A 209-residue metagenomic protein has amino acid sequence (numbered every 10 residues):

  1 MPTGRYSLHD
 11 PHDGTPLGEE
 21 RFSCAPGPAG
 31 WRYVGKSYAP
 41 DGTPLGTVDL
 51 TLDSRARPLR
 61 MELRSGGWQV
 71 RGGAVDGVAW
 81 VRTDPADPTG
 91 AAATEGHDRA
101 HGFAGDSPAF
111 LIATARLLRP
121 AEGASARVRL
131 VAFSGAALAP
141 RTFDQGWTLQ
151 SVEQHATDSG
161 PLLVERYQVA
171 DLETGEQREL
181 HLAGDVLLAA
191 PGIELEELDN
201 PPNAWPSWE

Functional and structural regions predicted by a protein language model:
M1-E19, G72-V164, Q168, L172: Solvent-exposed helix/loop surface patches that form functional interfaces
M1-T47: N-terminal ordered "arm"
E19-C24, T47-T51, S151-E153, R178-L180: Hydrophobic/aromatic beta-strand elements that line small-molecule binding cavities or substrate pockets in beta-rich
A25-G30, T51-P58, A74-V78, L180-A189 (+1 more regions): Short, solvent-exposed coil/turn segments at beta-strand boundaries
S37, T51-L52, L63, V169 (+1 more regions): Hydrophobic beta-strand positions
P40-T89: Hydrophobic/aromatic-rich structural module bridging two neighboring secondary-structure elements via a short loop
Q168-E209: C-terminal structured interaction module
